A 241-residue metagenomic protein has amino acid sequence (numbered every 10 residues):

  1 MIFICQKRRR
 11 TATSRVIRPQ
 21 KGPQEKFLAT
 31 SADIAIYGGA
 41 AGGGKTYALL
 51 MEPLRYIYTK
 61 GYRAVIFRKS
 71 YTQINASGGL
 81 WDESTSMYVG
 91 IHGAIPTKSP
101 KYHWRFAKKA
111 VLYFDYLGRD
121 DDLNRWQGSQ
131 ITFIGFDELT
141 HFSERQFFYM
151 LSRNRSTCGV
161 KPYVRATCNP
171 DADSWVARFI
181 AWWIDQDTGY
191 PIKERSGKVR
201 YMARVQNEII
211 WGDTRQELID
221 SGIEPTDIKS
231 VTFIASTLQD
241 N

Functional and structural regions predicted by a protein language model:
I2-N241: Phosphate/NTP-binding elements of NTP-utilizing enzymes
